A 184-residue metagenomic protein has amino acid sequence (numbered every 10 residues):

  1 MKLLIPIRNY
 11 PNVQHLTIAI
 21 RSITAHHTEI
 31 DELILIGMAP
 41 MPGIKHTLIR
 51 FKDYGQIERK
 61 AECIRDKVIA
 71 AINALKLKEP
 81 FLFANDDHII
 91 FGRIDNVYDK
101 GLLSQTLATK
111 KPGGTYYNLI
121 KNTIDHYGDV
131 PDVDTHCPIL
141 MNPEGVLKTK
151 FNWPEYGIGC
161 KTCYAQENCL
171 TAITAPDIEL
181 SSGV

Functional and structural regions predicted by a protein language model:
M1-T17: N-proximal low-complexity "stem/linker" segments adjacent to membrane-targeting elements
N12-H15, M41-I44, I89-I94, Y98-K100 (+4 more regions): Short catalytic/ligand-binding loop motif for oxyanion handling, primarily in non-cytosolic enzymes, centered on
S22-I30: Short, acidic, metal-binding catalytic loop of nucleotide-sugar glycosyltransferases
I30-P40: Short beta-strand/loop segment that forms part of the nucleotide-sugar
M38-E79: Active-site-proximal specificity loops/subdomain of glycosyltransferases
E79-F91: Short beta-strand-to-loop acidic/aromatic patch adjacent to the donor-nucleotide binding site
I90-I120: Conserved donor-nucleotide/metal-binding helix-loop-beta segment in metal-dependent transferases, i.e., the alpha-helix
K110-V184: Catalytic core and acceptor-binding pocket of nucleotide-sugar-dependent glycosyltransferases
